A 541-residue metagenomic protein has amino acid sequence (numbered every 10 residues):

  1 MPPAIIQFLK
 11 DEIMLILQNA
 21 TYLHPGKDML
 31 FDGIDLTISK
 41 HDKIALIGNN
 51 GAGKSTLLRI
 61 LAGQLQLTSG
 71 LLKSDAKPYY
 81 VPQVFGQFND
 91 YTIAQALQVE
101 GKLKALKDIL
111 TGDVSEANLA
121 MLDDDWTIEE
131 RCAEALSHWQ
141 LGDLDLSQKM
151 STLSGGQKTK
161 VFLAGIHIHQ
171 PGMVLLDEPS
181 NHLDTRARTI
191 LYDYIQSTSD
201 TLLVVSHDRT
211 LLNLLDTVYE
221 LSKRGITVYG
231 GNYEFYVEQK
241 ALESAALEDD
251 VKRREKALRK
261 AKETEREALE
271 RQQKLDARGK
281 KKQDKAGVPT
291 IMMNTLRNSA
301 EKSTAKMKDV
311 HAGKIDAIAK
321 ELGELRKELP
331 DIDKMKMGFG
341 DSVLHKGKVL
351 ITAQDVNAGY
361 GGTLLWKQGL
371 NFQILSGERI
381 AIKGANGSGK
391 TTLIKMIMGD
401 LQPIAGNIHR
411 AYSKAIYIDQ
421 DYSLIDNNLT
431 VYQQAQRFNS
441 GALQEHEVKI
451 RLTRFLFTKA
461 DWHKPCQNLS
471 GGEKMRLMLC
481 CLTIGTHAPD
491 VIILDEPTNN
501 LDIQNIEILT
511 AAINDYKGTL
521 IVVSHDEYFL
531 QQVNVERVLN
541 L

Functional and structural regions predicted by a protein language model:
L15-L23, K102-G155, Q239-G362: Coupling and communication elements adjacent to P-loop NTPase active sites across diverse families
L17-A20, M29-S39, G70, A353-N357 (+2 more regions): Conserved beta-strand
K43, T56-A117, S376-R379, T392-L443 (+1 more regions): ABC ATPase nucleotide-binding domain signature region
I47-N49, K383-A385: The feature captures the beta-strand-to-loop junction immediately N-terminal to the Walker
Q87-T152, Q420-D490: ABC-family P-loop ATPase nucleotide-binding domains
G156-L175, G472-I493: GG-anchored amphipathic helix commonly corresponding to the ABC/SMC/Rad50 NBD signature/C-loop
V174-E178, L183, I418, V491-E496: Catalytic Walker B motif of ABC-type/P-loop ATPase nucleotide-binding domains
L214-G230, V533-L541: H-loop (His-switch) and adjacent beta-strand-loop-beta switch element of ABC-type ATPase nucleotide-binding domains
